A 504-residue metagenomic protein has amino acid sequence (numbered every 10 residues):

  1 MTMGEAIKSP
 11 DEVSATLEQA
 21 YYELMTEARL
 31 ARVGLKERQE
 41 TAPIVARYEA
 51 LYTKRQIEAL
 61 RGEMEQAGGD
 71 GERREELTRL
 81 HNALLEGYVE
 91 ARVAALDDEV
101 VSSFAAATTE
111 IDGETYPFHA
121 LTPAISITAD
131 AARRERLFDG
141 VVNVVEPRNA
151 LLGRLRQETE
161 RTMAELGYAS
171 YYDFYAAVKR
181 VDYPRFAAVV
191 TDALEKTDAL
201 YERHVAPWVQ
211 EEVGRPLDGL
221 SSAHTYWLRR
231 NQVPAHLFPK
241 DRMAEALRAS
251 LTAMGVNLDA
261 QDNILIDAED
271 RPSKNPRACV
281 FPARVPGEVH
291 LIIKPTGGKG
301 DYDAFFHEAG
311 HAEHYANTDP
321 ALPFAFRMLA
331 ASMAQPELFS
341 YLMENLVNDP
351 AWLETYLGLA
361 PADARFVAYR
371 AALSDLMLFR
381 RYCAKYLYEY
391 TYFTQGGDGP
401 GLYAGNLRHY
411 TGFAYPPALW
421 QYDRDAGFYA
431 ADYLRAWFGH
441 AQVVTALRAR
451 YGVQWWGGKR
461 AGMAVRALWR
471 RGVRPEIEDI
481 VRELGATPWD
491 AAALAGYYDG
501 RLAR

Functional and structural regions predicted by a protein language model:
M1-L200, H204, E211-R230, W455 (+3 more regions): A well-structured
V190-L194, D198-L200, L329-A362, F366-V367: Post-HExxH zinc-binding segment in Zn-dependent metallohydrolases
N231-V285: Auxiliary, metal-adjacent structural segments of Zn-dependent hydrolase domains
H236-P239, V289-F305: Short pre-active-site segment immediately N-terminal to the catalytic Zn-binding motif
T296-D319, E337-Y341: Active-site recognition of the HExxH zinc-binding catalytic motif
H307, S340, Y388, A436 (+1 more regions): Hydrophobic, well-ordered secondary-structure elements that form the walls of internal hydrophobic environments
A325-E337, S374-M377, G427-R435: Active-site metal-coordination segments of metallo-dependent hydrolases
L346-G427: Long, amphipathic alpha-helical stalk/connector segments used for oligomerization, subunit docking, or mechanical
